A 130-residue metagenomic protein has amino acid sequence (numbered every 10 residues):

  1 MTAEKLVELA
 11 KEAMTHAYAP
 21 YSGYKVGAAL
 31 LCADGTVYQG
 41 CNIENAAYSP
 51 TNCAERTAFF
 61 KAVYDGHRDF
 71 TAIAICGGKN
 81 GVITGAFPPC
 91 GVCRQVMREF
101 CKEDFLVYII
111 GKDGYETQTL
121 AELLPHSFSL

Functional and structural regions predicted by a protein language model:
A3, E8, C90-R94: Charged, amphipathic alpha-helical segments
E4-A19: Short, basic/aromatic recognition patches
A10, A28-A29, A58, A62: Small-residue (primarily alanine) positions within well-ordered alpha-helices, especially packing/interaction faces
T15-Y21, P50-C53: Short N-terminal helix-initiation segments at or just after the protein's N-terminus
Y21-G23, F100: Short solvent-exposed loop/turn micro-motifs enriched in small/polar/acidic residues
G23-C32, Y108: Short beta-strand scaffold segments in enzyme catalytic cores
Q39-L130: Zn2+-dependent cytidine deaminase-like catalytic core
